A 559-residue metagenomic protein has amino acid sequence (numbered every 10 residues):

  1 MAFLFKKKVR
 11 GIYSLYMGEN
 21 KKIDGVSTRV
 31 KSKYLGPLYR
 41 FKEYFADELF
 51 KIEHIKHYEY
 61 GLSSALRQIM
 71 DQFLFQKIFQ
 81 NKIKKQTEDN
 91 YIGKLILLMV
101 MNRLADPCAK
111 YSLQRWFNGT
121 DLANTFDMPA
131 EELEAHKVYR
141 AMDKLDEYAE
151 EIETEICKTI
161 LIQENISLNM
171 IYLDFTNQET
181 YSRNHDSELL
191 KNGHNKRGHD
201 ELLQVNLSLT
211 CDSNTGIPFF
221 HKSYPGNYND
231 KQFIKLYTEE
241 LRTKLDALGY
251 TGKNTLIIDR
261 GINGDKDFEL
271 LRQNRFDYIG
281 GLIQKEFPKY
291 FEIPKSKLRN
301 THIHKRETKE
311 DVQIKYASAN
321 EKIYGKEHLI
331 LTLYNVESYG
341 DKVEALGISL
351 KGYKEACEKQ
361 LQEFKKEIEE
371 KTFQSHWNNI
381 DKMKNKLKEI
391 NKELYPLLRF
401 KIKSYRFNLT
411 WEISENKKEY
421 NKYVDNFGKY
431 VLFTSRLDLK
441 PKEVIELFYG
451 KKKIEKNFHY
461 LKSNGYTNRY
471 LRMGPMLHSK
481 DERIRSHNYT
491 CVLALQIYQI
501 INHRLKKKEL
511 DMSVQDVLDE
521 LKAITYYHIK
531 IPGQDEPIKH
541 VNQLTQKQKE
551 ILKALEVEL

Functional and structural regions predicted by a protein language model:
M1-K191, T210-N229, K235, T243 (+3 more regions): Dynamic "connector" segments at or just before major functional cores
M17, L113, N169-Q178, G216 (+6 more regions): Short, conserved catalytic/metal-binding motifs centered on acidic residues
I23-D24, T120-N124, A149, E164 (+6 more regions): Secondary-structure transition/capping motifs at alpha-helix termini and the adjoining loop/turn into the next element
L203-S208, F427-V431, F458: Short glycine-rich loop/turn motifs
F220-S223, N274, I279-L447, V514 (+1 more regions): An anionic, glycine-rich sequence signature occurring as long contiguous blocks
S223, N227-E239, K244-K253, I262 (+3 more regions): Catalytic or ion-translocation cores adjacent to nucleophile or general acid/base/metal-coordination motifs in diverse
P441-L477: Short amphipathic alpha-helical "interface-anchor" segments enriched in bulky aromatics
I500-H528: Conserved nucleotidyltransferase catalytic core and NTase-mimicking acidic/glycine-rich helix/loop elements in nucleic
